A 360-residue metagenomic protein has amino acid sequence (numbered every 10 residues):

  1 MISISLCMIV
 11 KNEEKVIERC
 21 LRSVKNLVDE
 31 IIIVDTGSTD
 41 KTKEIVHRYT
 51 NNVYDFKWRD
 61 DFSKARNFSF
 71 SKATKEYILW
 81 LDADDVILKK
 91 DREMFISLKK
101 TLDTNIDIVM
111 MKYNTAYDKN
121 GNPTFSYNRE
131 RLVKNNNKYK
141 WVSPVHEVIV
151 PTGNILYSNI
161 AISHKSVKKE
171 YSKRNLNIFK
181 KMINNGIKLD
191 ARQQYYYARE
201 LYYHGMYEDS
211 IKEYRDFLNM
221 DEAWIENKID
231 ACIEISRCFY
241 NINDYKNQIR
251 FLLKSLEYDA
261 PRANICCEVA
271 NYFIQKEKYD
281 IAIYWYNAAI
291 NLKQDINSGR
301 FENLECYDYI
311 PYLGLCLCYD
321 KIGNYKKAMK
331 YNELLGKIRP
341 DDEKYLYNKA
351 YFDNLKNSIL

Functional and structural regions predicted by a protein language model:
C7-E30: Short, well-formed alpha-helical segments that are part of the catalytic scaffolds of diverse glycosyltransferases
K15-E18, D40-Y49, K90: Acidic helix N-cap motif at the loop->helix transition within catalytic regions of sugar-transfer enzymes
S23, D35-I45, W58, D82: A conserved acidic beta->alpha catalytic loop
E44-F68, K72: Conserved donor nucleotide-binding strand/loop of the catalytic core
K64-F70, L81, I87-D216, E222: Catalytic-site signature of metal-activated, phosphate-bearing donor transferases, centered on the GT-A/GT-A-like
I78: Short aromatic/hydrophobic "clamp" motif used to bind/position activated sugar donors
